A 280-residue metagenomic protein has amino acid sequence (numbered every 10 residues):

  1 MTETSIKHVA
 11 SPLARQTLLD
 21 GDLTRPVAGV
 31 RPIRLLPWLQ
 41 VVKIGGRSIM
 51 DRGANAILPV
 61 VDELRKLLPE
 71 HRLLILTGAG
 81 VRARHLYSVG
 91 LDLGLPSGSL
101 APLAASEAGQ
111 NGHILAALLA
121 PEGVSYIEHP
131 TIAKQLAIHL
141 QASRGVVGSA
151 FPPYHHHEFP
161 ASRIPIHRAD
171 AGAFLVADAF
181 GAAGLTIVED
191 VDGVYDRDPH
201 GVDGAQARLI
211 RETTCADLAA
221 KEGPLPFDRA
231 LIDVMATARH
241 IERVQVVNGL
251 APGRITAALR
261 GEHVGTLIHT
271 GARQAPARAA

Functional and structural regions predicted by a protein language model:
T2-A280: C-terminal catalytic "cap/lid" subdomain
